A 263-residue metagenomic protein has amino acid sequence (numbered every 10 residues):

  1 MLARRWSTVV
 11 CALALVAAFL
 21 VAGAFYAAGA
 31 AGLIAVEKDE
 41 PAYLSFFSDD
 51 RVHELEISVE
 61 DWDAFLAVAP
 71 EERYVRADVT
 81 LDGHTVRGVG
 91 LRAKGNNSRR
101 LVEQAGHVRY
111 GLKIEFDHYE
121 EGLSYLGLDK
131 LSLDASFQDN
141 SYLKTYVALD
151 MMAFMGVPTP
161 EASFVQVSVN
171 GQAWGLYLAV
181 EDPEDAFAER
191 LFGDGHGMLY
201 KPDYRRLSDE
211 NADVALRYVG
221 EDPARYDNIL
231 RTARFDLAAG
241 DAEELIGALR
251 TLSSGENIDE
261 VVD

Functional and structural regions predicted by a protein language model:
M1-D263: Phosphate/dinucleotide-binding and metal-coordinating scaffold of catalytic cores in nucleotide-dependent enzymes
